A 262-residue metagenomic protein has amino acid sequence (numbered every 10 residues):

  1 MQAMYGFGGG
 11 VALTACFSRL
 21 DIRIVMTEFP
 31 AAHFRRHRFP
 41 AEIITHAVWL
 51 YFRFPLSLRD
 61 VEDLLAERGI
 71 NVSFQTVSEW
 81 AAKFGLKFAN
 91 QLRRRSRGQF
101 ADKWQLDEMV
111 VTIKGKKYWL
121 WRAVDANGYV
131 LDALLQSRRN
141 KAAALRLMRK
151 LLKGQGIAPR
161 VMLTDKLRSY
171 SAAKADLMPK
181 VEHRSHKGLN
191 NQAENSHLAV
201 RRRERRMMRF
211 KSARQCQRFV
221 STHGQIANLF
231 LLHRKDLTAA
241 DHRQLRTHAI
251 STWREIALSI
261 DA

Functional and structural regions predicted by a protein language model:
M1-K114, R146-A262: Charged, often Cys/His-bearing segments associated with DNA-binding zinc-finger transcription factors
P55, K114-V130: Short conserved beta-strand segments at catalytic cores or DNA/RNA-binding microdomains of nucleic-acid binding
S137-N140: A short acidic/small-residue loop/turn micro-motif
